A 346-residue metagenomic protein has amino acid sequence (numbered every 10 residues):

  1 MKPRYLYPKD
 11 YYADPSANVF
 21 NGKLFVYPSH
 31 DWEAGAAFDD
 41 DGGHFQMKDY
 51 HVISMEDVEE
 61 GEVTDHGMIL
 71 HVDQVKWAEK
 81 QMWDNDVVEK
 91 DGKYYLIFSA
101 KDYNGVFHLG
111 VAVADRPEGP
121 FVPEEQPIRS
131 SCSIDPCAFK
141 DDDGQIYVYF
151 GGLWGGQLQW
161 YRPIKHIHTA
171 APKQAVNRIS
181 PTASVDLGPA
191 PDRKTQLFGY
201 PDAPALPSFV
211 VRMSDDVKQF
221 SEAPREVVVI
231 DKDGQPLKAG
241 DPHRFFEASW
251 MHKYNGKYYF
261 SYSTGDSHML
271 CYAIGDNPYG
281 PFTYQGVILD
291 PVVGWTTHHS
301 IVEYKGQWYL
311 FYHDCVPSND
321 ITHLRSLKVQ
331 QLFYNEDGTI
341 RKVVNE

Functional and structural regions predicted by a protein language model:
M1-E346: Carbohydrate-active catalytic/glycan-binding domains of CAZyme proteins, especially the secreted or lumenal ectodomains
